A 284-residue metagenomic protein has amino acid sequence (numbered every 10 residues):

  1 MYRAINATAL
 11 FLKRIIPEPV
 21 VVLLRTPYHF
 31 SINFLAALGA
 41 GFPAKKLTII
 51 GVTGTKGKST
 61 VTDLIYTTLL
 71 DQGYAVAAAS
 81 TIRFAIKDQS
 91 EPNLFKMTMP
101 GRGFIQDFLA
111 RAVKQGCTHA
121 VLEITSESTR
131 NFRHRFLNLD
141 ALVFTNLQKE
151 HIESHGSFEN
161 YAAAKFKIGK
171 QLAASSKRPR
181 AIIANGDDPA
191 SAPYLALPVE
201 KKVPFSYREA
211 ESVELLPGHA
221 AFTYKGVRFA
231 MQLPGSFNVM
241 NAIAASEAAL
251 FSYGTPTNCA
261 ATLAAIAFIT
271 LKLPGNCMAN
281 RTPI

Functional and structural regions predicted by a protein language model:
M1-G51, T60-Y74, R180, L216 (+1 more regions): Short, basic phosphate-binding NTP loop
S31-A36, P100-G103, L122-S128, N160-A163 (+2 more regions): Short gly/ser/thr-rich secondary-structure transition/capping motifs
L35, V52, A79, I105 (+6 more regions): Residue-level signal for inorganic ion chemistry
K46-L47, A141-P283: Acidic, Mg2+-coordinating active-site environments of NTP-dependent enzymes
G73-I86: Short beta-strand-centered segment that lines the nucleotide-binding/catalytic pocket of NTP-utilizing
A75-A77, H119-A120, K202: Hydrophobic anchor at the start of a short beta-strand that flanks the dinucleotide cofactor-binding loop
S90-T125: Conserved nucleotide-sensing/catalytic segment adjacent to the nucleotide-binding pocket in NTP-handling enzymes
E127-R135: Conserved helix/coil segment N-terminal to the catalytic DExD/H
